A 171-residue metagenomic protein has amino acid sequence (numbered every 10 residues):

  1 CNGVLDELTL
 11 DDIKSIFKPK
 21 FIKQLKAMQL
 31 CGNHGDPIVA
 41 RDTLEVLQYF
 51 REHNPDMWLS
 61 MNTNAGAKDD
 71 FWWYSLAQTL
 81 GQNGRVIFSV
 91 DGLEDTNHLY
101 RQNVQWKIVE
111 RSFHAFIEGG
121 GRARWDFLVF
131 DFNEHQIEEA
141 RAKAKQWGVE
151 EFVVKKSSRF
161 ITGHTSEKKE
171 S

Functional and structural regions predicted by a protein language model:
C1-V4, K23-Q24, K168-S171: N-terminal pre-core extensions flanking Radical SAM catalytic domains
E7-C31, A40-K143, W147-K156: Radical SAM/AdoMet-radical enzyme domain recognition
G35-P37: Short acidic, S/G/P-rich loop/turn micro-motifs used as interaction or catalytic elements
V149-E150, K156-S171: Accessory C-terminal segments flanking Radical SAM cores
